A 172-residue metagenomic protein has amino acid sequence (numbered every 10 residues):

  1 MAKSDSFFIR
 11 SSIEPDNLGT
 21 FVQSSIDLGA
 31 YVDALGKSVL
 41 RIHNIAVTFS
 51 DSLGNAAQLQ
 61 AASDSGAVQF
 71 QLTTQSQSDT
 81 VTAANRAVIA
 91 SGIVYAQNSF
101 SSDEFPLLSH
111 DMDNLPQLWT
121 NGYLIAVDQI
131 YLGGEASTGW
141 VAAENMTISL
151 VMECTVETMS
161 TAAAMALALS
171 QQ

Functional and structural regions predicted by a protein language model:
M1-G19, A34-K37, W140-Q172: C-terminal interaction-tip segments
M1-Y31, E104-D113, W119-I125: Low-complexity, Ser/Thr/Pro-rich intrinsically disordered segments found in N-terminal tails, propeptides, targeting
S24-S78, N85, S149-E153: Beta-rich globular "head" domains
K37-V47, N121-A142: Noncatalytic modules at the cell exterior or secretory-pathway interfaces, chiefly beta-strand-rich lectin/adhesion
T73-I125: Extended, solvent-exposed segments with strong compositional bias
